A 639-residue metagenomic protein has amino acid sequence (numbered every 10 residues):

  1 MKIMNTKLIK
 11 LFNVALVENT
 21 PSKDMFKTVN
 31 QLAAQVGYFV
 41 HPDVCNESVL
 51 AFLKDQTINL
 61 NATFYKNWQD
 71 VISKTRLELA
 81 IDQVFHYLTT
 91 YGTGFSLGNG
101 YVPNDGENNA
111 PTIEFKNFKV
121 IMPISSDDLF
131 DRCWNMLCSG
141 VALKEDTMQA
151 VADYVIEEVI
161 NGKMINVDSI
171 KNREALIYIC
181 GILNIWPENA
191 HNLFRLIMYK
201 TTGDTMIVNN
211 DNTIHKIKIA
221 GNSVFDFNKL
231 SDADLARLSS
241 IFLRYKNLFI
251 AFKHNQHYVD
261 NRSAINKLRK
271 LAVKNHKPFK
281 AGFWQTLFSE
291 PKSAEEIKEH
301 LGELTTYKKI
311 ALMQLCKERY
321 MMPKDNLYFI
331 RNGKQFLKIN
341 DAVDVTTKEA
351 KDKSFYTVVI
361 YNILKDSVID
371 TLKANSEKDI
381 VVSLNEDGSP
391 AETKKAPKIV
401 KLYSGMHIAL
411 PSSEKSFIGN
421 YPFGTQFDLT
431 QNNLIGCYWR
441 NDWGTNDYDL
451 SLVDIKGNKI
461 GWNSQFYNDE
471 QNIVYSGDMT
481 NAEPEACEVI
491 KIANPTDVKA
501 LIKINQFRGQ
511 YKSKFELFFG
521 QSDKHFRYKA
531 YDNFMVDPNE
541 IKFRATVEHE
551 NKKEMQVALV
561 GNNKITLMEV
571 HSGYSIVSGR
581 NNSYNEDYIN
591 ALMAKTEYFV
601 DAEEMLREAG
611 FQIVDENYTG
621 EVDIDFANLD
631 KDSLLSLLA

Functional and structural regions predicted by a protein language model:
K2-A639: Intrinsic-disorder/low-complexity signal
